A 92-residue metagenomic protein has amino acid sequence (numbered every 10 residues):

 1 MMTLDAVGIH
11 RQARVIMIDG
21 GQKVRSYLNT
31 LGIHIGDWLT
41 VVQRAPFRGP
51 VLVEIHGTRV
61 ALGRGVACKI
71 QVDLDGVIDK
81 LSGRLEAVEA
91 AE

Functional and structural regions predicted by a protein language model:
K23-Y27: Short alpha-helix capping/helix-loop boundary micro-motifs
R59-A67: A short macromolecule-binding patch
V66-E92: Glycine- and charge-enriched low-complexity intrinsically disordered segments
